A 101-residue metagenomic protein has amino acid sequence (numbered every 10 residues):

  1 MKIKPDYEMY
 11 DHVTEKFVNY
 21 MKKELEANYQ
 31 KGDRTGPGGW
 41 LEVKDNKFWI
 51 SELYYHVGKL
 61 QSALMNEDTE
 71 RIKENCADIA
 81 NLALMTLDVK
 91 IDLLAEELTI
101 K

Functional and structural regions predicted by a protein language model:
M1-K101: Flexible "arm" and connector segments at domain edges
